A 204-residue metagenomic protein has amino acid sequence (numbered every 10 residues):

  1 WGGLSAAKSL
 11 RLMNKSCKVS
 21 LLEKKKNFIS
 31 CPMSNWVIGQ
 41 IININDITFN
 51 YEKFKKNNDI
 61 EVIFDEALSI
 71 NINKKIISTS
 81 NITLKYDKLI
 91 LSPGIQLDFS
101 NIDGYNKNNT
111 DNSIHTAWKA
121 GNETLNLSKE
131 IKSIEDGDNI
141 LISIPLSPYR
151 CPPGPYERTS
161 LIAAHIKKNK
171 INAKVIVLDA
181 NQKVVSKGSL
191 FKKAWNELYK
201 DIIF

Functional and structural regions predicted by a protein language model:
W1-E61, L146-S189: Beta1-alpha1 glycine-rich phosphate/pyrophosphate-binding loop at the start of Rossmann-like nucleotide-binding domains
W36-Q40, N108, K193-W195: Short, hinge-like loop/turn segments at secondary-structure boundaries
K56-N71, L198-F204: A conserved beta-strand/loop element that lines the FAD pocket in flavoprotein oxidoreductases
E61-E157, L161-K168: FAD-binding core/adjacent interface of flavoenzyme oxidoreductases
L127, I140, V175-V177, W195: Generic structural hydrophobic/aromatic packing signal, biased to beta-strands
G188-L198: Short, aromatic/basic amphipathic alpha-helical patches
